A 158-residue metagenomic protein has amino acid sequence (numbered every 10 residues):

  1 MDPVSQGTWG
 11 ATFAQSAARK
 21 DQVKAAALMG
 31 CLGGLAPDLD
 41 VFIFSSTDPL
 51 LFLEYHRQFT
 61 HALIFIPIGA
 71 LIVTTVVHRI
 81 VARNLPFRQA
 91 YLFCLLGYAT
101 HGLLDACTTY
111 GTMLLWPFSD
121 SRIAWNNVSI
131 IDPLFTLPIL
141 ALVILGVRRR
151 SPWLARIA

Functional and structural regions predicted by a protein language model:
M1-A158: N-terminal membrane-targeting hydrophobic helices
